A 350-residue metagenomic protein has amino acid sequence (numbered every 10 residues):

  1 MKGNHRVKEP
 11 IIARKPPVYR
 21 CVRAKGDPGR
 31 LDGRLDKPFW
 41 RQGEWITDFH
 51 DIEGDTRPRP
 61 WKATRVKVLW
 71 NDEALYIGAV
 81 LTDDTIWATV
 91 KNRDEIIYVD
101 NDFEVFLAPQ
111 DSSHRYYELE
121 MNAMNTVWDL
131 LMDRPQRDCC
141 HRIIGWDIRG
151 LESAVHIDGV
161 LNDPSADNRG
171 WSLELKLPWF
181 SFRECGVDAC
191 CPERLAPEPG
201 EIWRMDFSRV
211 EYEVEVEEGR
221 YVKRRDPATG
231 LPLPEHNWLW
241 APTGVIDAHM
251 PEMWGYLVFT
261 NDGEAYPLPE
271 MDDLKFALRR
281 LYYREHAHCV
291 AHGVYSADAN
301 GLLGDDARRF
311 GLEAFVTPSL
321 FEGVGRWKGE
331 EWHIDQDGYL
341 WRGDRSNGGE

Functional and structural regions predicted by a protein language model:
M1-Y282, E350: Structural preference for beta-rich elements and adjacent junctions enriched in aromatics
V66-L69, L312-V316, W332: Short, exposed beta-strand/loop patches in secreted or surface proteins that constitute
K223-P234, L303-W327: Short cationic/low-complexity microdomains
D262-M271, V316-E350: Short, surface-exposed interaction loops/tails
R280-E313: Short, glycine/small-hydrophobic-rich surface segments
